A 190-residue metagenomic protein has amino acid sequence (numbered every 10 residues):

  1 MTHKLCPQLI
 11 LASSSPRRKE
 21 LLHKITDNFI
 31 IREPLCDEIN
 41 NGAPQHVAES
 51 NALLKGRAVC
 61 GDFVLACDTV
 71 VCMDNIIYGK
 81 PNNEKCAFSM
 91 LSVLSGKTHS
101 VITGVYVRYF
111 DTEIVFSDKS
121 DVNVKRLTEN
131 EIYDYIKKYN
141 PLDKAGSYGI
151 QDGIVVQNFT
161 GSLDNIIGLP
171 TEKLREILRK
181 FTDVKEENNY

Functional and structural regions predicted by a protein language model:
T2-T26: N-terminal beta1-alpha1 ligand-phosphate binding loop
K4-P7, G42-Y190: Anionic-ligand binding patches
S14, P34, F110: Cofactor-binding loop segments of dinucleotide-utilizing enzymes, especially the Rossmann-like FAD- and NAD(P)+-binding
R18, E38-N40: Flexible, glycine-rich phosphate/dinucleotide-binding loops and adjacent beta-alpha linkers at cofactor/substrate
N28-E38: A short beta-strand-loop structural module common to alpha/beta enzyme folds
